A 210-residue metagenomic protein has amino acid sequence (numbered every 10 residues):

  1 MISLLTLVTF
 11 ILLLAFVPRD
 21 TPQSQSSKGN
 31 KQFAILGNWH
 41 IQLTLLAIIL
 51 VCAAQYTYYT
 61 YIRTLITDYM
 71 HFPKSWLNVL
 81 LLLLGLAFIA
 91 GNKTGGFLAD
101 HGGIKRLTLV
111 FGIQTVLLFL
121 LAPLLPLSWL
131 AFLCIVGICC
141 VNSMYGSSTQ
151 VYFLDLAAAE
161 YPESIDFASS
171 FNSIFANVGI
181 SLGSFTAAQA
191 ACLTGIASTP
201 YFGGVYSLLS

Functional and structural regions predicted by a protein language model:
M1-L4, P73, T186-L208: A membrane-interface helix-boundary motif in multi-pass transporters
S3-Q23: C-terminal membrane-cytosol helix-exit motif in multi-pass small-molecule transporters
W39-N92: Extracytoplasmic gate region of multi-pass secondary transporters
F72-L81, A131, S164-S169: Juxtamembrane helix-start elements in MFS-like secondary transporters
A90-G103, A191: Helix-to-loop junctions at the C-terminal end of transmembrane segments in multipass secondary transporters
K105-T149: C-terminal transmembrane helical hairpin of 12-TM major facilitator-type secondary transporters
M144-E160: Intracellular juxtamembrane helix-capping segments at the cytosolic ends of symmetry-related transmembrane helices
L156-I196: A late C-terminal transmembrane helix in Major Facilitator Superfamily
